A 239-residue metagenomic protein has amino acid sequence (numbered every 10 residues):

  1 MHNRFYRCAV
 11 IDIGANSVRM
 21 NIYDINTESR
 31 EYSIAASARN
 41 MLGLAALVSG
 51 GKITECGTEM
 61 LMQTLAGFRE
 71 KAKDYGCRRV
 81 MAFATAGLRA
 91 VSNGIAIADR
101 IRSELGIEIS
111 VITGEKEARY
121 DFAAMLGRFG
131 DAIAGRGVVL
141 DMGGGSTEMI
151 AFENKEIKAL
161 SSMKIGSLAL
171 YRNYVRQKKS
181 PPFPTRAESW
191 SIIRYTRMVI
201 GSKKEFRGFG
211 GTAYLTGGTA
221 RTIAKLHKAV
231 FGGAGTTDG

Functional and structural regions predicted by a protein language model:
H2-S33: N-terminal basic/disordered segments at the start of proteins
Y6-C8, I22, G43, L47-Y75 (+3 more regions): Helical "lid/coupling" subdomains associated with nucleotide-phosphate turnover
D12-S17, L140-S146, G166, T216-T219: A short acidic Gly-Thr/Ser loop motif
G14, A84-T85: A secondary-structure boundary/capping signal
I25-G50: Short, compositionally biased "basic patch" segments
R78-A82: Conserved beta-strand/loop subsegment of P-loop NTPase cores
